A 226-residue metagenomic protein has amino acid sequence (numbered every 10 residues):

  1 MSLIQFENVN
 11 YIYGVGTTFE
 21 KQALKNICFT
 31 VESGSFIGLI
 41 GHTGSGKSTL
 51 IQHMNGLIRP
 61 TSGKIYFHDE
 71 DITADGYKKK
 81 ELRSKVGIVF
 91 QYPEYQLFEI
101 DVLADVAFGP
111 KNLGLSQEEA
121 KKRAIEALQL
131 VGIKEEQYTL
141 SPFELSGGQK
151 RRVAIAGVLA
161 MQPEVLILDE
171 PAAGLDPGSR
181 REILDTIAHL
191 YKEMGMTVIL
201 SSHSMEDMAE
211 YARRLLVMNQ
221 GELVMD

Functional and structural regions predicted by a protein language model:
I40-H42: The feature captures the beta-strand-to-loop junction immediately N-terminal to the Walker
N55: Helix-to-loop junction immediately C-terminal to a conserved catalytic motif
G63-A74, L82: Conserved ABC transporter NBD signature motif
E118-E136: Conserved ABC ATPase "signature" region
S141-L145, Q149: Conserved ABC ATPase signature
Q162: Conserved catalytic motifs of ABC-family nucleotide-binding domains
L166-D169: Catalytic Walker B motif of ABC-type/P-loop ATPase nucleotide-binding domains
